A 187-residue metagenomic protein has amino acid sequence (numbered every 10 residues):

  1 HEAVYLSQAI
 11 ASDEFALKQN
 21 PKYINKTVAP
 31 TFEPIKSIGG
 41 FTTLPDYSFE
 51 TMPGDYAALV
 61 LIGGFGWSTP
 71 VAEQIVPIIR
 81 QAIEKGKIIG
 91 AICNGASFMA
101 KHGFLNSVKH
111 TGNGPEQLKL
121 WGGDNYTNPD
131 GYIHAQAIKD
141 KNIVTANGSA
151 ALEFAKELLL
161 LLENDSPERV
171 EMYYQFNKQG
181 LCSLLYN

Functional and structural regions predicted by a protein language model:
A3-Y5, A9, F15-T31, F41 (+3 more regions): Active-site-adjacent pocket-lining segments in enzyme domains
I38: A short, charged, and often flexible helix/loop element on the N-terminal side of the glycosyltransferase catalytic
